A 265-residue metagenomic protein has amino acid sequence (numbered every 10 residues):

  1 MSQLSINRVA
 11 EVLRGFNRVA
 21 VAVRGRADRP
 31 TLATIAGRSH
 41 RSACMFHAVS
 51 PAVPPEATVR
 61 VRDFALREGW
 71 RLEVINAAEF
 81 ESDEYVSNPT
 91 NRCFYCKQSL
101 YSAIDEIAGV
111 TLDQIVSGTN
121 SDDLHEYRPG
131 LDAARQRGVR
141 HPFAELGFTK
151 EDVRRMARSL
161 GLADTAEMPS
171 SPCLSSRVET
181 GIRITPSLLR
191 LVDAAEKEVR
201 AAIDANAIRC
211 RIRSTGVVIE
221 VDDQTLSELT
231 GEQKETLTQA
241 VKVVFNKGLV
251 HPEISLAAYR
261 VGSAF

Functional and structural regions predicted by a protein language model:
S2-S159, V217, E235-L249, R260-A264: ATP-dependent adenylation/nucleotidyltransferase module used to activate substrates
V74-N76, C210-I212, L256-A258: A structural preference for short, hydrophobic beta-strand core positions in alpha/beta folds
F80, E179-G181, Q224-L226: A short, flexible beta-alpha/helix-coil linker loop
I115-G118, E167, C173-S175, E220: Short, conserved beta-strand edge motifs with alternating hydrophobic and charged residues
A144-K150, R154-C210, A258: Mid-to-C-terminal catalytic subdomains of enzymes that bind/position adenosyl phosphate moieties or nucleic-acid
V199-N206, V244-E253: Short secondary-structure junctions
A207-R209, G216, E253-S255: Residues at or immediately flanking beta-strands
S214-Q233: A short interface-forming secondary-structure element
